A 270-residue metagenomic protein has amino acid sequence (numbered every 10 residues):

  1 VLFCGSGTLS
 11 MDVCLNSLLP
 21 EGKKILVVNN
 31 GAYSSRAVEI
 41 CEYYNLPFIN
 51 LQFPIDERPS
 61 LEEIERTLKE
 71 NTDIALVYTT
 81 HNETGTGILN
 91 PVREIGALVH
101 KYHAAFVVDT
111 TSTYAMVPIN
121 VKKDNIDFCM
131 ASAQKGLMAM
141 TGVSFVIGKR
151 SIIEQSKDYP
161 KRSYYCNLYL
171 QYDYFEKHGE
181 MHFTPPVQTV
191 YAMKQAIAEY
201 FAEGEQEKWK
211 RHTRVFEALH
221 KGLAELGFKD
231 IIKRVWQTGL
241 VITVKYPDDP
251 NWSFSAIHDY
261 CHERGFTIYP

Functional and structural regions predicted by a protein language model:
V1-L26, N30, S34-V38: Conserved beta-loop-alpha segment that forms the PLP phosphate-binding cup at the N-terminus of a helix
R36-P47: Active-site-proximal loop->helix
P59-A115, F128: Active-site phosphate-binding strand-loop segment of PLP-dependent enzymes
K122-Q134: Conserved active-site segment immediately N-terminal to the catalytic lysine that forms the internal aldimine
Q134-H220: Active-site C-terminal subdomain of aminotransferase-like
K229-Y260: Conserved PLP-binding catalytic core of the aspartate aminotransferase-like
R264-P270: Conserved PLP cofactor-binding pocket of PLP-dependent enzymes
